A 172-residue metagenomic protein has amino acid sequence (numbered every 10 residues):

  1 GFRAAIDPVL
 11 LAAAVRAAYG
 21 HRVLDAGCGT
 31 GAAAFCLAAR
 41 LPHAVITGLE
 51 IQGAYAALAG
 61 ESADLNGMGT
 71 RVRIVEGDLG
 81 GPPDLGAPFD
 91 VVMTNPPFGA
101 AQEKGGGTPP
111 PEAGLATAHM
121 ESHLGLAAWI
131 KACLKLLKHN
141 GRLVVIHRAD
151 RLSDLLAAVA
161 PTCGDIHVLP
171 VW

Functional and structural regions predicted by a protein language model:
G1-A18: S-adenosyl-L-methionine
A4, S122-W172: Conserved Class I SAM-dependent methyltransferase catalytic core
V9, G31, G53, A149-D150: Alpha-helix N-cap/helix-start capping motif
A14-G86, V91-T94, G99-G106: Conserved SAM/SAH cofactor-binding pocket of Class I
P97-A128: Mobile active-site "lid"/loop adjacent to the S-adenosyl-L-methionine
